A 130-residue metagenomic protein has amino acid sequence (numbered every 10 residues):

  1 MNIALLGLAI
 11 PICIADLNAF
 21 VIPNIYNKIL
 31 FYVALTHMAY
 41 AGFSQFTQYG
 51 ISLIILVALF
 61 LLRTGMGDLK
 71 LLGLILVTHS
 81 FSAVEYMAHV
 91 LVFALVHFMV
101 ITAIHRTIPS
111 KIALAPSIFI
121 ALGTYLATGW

Functional and structural regions predicted by a protein language model:
M1-W130: A membrane-topology feature that recognizes alpha-helical transmembrane segments and their immediate juxtamembrane
